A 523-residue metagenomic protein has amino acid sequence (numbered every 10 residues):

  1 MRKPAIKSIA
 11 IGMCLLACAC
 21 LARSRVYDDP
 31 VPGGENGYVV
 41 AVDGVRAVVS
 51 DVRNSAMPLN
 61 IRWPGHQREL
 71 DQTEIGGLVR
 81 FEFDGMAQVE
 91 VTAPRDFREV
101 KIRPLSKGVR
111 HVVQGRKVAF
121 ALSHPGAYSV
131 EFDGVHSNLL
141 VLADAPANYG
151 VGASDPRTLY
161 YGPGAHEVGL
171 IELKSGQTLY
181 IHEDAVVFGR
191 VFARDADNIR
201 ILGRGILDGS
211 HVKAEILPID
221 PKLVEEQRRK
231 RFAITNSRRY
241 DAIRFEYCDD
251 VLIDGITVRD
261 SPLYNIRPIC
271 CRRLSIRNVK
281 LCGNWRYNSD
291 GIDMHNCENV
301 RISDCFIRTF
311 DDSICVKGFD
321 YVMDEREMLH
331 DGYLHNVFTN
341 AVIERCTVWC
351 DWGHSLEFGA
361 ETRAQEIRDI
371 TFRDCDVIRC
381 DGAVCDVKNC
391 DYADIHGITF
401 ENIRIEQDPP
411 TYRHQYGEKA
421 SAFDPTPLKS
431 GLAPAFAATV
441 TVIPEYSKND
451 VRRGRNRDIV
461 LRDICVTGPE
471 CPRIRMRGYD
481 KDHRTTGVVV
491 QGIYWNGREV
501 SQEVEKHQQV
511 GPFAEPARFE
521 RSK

Functional and structural regions predicted by a protein language model:
M1-I11: Bacterial N-terminal signal peptides that target proteins for export
A10-A19: Bacterial N-terminal signal peptides
C20-K523: Extracellular/periplasmic carbohydrate-active domains that bind, remodel, or depolymerize complex polysaccharides
